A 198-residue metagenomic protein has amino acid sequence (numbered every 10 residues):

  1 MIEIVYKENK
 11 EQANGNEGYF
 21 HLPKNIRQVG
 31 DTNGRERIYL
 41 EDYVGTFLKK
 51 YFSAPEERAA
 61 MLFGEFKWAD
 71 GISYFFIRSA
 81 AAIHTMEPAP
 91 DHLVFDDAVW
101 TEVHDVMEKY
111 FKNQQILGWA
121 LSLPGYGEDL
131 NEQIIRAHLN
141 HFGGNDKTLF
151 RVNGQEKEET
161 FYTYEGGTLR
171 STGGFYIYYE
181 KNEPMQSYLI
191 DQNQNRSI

Functional and structural regions predicted by a protein language model:
M1-G118, P124-S197: N-terminal beta-strand/alpha-helix entry module and adjacent surface of metal-dependent catalytic domains
